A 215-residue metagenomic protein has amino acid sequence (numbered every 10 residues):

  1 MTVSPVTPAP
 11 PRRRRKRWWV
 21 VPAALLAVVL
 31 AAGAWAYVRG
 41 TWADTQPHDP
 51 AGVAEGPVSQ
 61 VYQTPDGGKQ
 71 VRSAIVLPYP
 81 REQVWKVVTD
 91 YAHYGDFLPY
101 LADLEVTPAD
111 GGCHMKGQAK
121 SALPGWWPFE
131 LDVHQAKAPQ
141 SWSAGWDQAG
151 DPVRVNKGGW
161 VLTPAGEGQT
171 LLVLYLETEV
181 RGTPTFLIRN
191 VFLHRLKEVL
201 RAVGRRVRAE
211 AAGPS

Functional and structural regions predicted by a protein language model:
T2-P5, V61-G68, V76, G95 (+3 more regions): Glycine-rich portal/gate segments that line the openings of hydrophobic small-molecule binding cavities
T2-S4, R12-L26, A34-E55, L123-Q169 (+2 more regions): Hydrophobic-ligand binding "helix-grip"
S4-R12, A31-A109: Hydrophobic ligand-binding cavity/cleft-lining segments
P10-R15, R181, T185: Juxtamembrane/transmembrane-helix boundary motifs in multi-pass membrane proteins
A32, L171-S215: A conserved amphipathic terminal alpha-helix motif
P80, A109-G111, A165-Q169: Short strand-connecting beta-turns/loops that link adjacent beta-strands
Q83-V87, Y94, A144, L172-L174 (+1 more regions): Hydrophobic pocket/interface hotspot
